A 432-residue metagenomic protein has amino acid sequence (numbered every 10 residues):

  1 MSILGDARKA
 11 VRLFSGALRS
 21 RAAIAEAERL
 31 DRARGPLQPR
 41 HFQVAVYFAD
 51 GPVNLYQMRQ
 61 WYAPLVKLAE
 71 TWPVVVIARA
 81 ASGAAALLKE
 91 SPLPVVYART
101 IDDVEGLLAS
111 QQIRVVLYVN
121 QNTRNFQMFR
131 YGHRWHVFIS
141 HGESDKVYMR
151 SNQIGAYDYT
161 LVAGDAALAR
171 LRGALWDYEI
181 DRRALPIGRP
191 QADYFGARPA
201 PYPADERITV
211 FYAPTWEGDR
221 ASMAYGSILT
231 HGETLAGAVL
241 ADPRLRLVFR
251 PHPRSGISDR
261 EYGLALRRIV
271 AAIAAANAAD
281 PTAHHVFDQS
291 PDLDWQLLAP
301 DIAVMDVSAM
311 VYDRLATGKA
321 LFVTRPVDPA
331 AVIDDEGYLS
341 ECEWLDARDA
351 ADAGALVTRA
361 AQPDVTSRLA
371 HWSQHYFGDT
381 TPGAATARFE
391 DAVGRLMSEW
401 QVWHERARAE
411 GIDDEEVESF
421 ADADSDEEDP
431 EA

Functional and structural regions predicted by a protein language model:
M1-L108, V402, A407-A432: N-terminal pre-catalytic "stem/leader" segment of glycosyltransferase-like enzymes
S2-E28, A156-T230: A nucleotide-sugar donor-handling region in carbohydrate enzymes
Y47-L55, Q60-F195: Active-site and donor-binding regions of nucleotide-sugar-utilizing enzymes
V53-K67, A192-A271, G378-A387, R406-E410 (+2 more regions): Conserved catalytic-core segment of nucleotide-activated headgroup transferases in glycan assembly
P94-I101, L185-G188, H284-Q289, E341-R359: Short acidic-hydrophobic, aromatic-tinged amphipathic segments that line or gate anion-handling sites
V137-F138, S290-V332: A donor-sugar binding/catalytic signature common to diverse glycosyltransferases and related nucleotide-sugar
G263-Q289: Nucleotide-activated donor-binding/catalytic signature segment of Leloir-type glycosyltransferases, i.e., the conserved
L339-A432: Leloir-type glycosyltransferase catalytic cores
